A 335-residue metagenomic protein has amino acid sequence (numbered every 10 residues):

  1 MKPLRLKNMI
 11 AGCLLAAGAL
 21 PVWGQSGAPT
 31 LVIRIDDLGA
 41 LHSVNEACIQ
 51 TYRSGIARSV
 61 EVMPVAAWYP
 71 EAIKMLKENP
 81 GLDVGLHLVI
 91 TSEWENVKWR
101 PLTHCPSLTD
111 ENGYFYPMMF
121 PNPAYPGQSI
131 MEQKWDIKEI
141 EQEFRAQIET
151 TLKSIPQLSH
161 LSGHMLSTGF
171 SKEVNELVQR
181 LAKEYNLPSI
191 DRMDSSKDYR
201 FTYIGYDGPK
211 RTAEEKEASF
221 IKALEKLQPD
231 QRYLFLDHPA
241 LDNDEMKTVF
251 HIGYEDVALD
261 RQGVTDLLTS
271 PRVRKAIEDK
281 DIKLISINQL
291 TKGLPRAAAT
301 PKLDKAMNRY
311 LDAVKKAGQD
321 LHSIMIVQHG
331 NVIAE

Functional and structural regions predicted by a protein language model:
I10-P21: Bacterial N-terminal signal peptides
S26-E95: Active-site beta->alpha N-cap acidic-glycine motif
L31-D36, R58-V62, V84-L88, L161 (+5 more regions): Hydrophobic faces of well-ordered beta-strands that scaffold small-molecule active sites in alpha/beta enzyme cores
C48-S54, E71-D83, P101-Y114, L152-K153 (+1 more regions): Acidic (Asp/Glu)-rich catalytic clusters
V97-I130, H251-D256: Active-site gating loops and adjacent loop-to-helix segments of metal-dependent hydrolytic enzymes
M131-K216, I221, E225: Catalytic domains of cell-wall/extracellular-matrix polysaccharide-remodeling enzymes, centered on de-N-acetylation
N186-R192, G253-P295: C-terminal domain-boundary segment and adjacent tail
D312-E335: A short, well-structured edge-of-sheet supersecondary motif
